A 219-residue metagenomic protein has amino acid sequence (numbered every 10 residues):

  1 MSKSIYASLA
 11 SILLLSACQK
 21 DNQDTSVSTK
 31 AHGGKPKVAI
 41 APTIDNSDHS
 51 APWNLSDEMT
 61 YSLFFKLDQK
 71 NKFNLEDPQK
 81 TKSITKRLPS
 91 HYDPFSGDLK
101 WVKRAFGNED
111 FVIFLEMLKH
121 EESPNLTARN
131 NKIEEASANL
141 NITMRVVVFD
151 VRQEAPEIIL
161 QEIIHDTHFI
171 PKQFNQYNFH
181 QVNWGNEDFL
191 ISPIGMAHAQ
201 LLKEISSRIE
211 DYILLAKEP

Functional and structural regions predicted by a protein language model:
M1-S16: Sec-dependent bacterial lipoprotein signal peptides
I12, H32, A105-N108: Alpha-helix termination/capping residues and helix-transition junctions
L15-Y92, M196-P219: A structural "domain/chain start" motif
C18-G34, A136, N141-P219: C-terminal/domain-edge helix-coil "capping" segments
K20, Y92-E157: Surface-exposed short loop/turn segments
D45-D48, K82-S83, L118-S123, D166: Solvent-exposed loop/turn segments at secondary-structure junctions within structured extracellular/periplasmic domains
D57-S62, P94-S96, N131-S137, H165-H168 (+1 more regions): Short, low-complexity, polar/charged sequence segments that are solvent-exposed and flexible
E76, G107-S123, E187-I205: Hydrophobic transmembrane alpha-helix bundles
